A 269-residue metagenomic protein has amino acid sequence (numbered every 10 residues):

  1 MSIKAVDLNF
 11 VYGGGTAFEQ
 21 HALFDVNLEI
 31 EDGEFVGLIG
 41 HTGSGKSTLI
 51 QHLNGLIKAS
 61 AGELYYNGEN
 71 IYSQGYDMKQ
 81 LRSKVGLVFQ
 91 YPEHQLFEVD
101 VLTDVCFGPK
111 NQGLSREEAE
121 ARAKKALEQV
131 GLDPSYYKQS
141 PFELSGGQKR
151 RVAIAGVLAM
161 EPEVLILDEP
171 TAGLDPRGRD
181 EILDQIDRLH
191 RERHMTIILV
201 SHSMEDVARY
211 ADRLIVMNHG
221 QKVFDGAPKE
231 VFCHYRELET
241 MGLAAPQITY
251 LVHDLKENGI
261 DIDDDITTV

Functional and structural regions predicted by a protein language model:
N54: Helix-to-loop junction immediately C-terminal to a conserved catalytic motif
E63-Q80: ABC ATPase NBD Q-loop/coupling interface
E118-S135: Conserved ABC ATPase "signature" region
S140-L144, Q148: Conserved ABC ATPase signature
E161: Conserved catalytic motifs of ABC-family nucleotide-binding domains
L165-D168: Catalytic Walker B motif of ABC-type/P-loop ATPase nucleotide-binding domains
H219-G220: Conserved ABC ATPase "signature" C-loop
